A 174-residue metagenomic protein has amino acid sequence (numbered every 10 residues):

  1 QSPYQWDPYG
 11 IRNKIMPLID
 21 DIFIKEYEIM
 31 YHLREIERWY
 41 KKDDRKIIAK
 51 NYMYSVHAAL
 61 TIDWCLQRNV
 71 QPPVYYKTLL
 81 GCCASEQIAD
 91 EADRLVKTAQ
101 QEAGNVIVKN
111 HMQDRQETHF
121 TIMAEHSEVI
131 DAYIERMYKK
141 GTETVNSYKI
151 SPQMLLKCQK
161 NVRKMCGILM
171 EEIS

Functional and structural regions predicted by a protein language model:
Q1-W6: An N-terminal structural lobe/cap that precedes and organizes the functional/catalytic core across diverse proteins
G10-C166: Conserved nucleotidyltransferase catalytic core and NTase-mimicking acidic/glycine-rich helix/loop elements in nucleic
G167-S174: Charge-dense, low-complexity intrinsically disordered regions
